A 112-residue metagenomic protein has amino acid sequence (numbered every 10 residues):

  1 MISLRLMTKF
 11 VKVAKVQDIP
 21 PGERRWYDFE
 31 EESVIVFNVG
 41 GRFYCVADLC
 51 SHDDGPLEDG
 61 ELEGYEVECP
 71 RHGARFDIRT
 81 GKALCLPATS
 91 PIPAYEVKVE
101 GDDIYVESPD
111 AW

Functional and structural regions predicted by a protein language model:
M1-I2, L84: Intrinsically disordered, low-complexity boundary segments flanking structured domains
I2-E30: Zn-dependent metallo-beta-lactamase
P21-W112: Rieske [2Fe-2S] iron-sulfur-binding domain
